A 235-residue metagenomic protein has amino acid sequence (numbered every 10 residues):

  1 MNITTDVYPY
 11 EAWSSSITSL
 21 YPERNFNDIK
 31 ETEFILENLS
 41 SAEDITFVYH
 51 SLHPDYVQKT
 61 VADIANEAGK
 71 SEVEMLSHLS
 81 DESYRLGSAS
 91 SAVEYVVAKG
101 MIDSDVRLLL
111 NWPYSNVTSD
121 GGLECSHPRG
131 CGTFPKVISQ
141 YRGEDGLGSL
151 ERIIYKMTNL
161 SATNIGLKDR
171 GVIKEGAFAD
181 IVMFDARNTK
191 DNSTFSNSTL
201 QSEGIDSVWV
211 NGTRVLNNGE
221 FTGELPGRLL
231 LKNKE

Functional and structural regions predicted by a protein language model:
M1-L123: Polyanionic/metal-chelating signatures
S14-E23, P128, T194-F195, G219-F221 (+1 more regions): Short acidic, glycine/serine/threonine-rich loops at helix termini
D28, R107-Y114, S119-D120, T133 (+1 more regions): C-terminal cap of metal-dependent C-N hydrolases
P54-D55, A162, N197-L200: Short loop/turn motifs at secondary-structure junctions and domain boundaries
D55, P128-G132: Alpha-helix N-cap/helix-start motif at coil-to-helix transitions, marked by capping-box chemistry
T60-E67, S71-R107, V137-T189: C-terminal helical cap
E124-R129, Q140-D145, N197-L200: Short, contiguous acidic/charged loop-to-helix segments that flank catalytic cores in large enzymes
R228-E235: Long, low-complexity intrinsically disordered regions
